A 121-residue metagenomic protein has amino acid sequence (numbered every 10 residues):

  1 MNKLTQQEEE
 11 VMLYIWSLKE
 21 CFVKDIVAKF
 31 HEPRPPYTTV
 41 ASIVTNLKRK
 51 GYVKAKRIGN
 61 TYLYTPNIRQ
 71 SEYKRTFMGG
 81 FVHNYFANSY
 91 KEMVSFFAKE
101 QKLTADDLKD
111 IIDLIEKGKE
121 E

Functional and structural regions predicted by a protein language model:
N2-Q7, E20, A87: Short helix-coil-helix linker/hinge
L4-Q7, I58-F77: Short, cationic-aromatic polyanion-contact patches
E9-Y14, D25: Pre-recognition alpha-helix immediately N-terminal to the DNA-recognition helix within helix-turn-helix or winged-helix
L13-E20, A98: Short, locally clustered residues in the helix-turn-helix/winged-helix DNA-binding domain
C21-F30: Short acidic, hydrophobic short linear motifs in intrinsically disordered regions
A41-T45: Short, hydrophobic-biased segments on the C-terminal half of alpha helices that form "recognition helices"
G51: Glycine-centered, phosphate/nucleic-acid-interacting loop/turn motifs that mediate DNA/RNA or nucleotide
F77-E120: Amphipathic alpha-helical dimerization/coiled-coil segments that flank or bridge DNA-binding/regulatory modules
